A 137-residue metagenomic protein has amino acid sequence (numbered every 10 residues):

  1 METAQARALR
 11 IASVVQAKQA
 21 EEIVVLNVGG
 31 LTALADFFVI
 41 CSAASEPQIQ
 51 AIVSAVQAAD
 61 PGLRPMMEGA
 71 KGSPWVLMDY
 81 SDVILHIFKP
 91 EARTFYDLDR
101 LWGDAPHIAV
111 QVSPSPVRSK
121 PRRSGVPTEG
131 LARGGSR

Functional and structural regions predicted by a protein language model:
M1-A35, S42-V83, F88-F95, D99-R137: Polybasic/polar functional segments that serve as interface/processing modules
